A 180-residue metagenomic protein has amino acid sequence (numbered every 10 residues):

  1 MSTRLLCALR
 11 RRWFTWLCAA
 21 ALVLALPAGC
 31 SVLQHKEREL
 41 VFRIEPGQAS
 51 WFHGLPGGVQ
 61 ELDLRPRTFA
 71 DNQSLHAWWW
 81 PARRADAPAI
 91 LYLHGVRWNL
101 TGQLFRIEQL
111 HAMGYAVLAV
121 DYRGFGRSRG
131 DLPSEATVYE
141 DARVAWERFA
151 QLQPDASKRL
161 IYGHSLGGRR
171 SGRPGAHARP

Functional and structural regions predicted by a protein language model:
M1-L9: N-terminal secretory signal peptides that target proteins for export/translocation
L17-P27: Bacterial N-terminal signal peptides
A25-P66: An N-terminal hydrophobic leader/cap segment in hydrolases
F69-R148, L152: Membrane-embedded segments
Y115, P154-S157, R179: Short phosphate-binding/catalytic loops that engage adenosine nucleotides
Q153-S165: Alpha/beta-hydrolase fold nucleophile elbow
G163-R173: Glycine-rich nucleophile elbow surrounding the catalytic serine of serine-hydrolase chemistry
R173-P180: Conserved hydrolase catalytic core segment
